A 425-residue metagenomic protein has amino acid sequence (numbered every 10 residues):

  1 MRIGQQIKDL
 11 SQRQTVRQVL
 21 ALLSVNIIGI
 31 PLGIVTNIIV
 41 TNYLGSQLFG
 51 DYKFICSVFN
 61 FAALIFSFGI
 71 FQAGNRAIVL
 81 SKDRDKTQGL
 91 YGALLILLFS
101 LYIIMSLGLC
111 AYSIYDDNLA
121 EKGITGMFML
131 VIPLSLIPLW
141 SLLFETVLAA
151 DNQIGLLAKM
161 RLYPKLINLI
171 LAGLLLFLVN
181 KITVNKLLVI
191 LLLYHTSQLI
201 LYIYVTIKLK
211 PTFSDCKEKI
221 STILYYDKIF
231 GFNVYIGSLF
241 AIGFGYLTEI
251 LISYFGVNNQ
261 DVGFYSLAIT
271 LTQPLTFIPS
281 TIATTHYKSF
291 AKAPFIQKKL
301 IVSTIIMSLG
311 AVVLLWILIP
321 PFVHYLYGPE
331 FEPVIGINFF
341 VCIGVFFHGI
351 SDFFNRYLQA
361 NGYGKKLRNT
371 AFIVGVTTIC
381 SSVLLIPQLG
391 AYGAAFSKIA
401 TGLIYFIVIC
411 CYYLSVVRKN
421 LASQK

Functional and structural regions predicted by a protein language model:
M1-T15, G155, I182-L191, Y202-G243 (+4 more regions): Interhelical loop/hinge segments that connect adjacent transmembrane helices in multipass membrane
S11-Q12, V16, S113-V131, N259-Q260 (+2 more regions): Interfacial segments at transmembrane-helix termini and the short loops linking adjacent helices
Q12-F71, L134, L169, F232-Y254 (+4 more regions): Signature of the first transmembrane helix
R17-G29, I55, N60, L64-S113 (+3 more regions): Membrane-water interface segments that mark the loop-to-transmembrane alpha-helix transition
Q18-G33, Y163-N168, V189-K210, S221-T284 (+1 more regions): Transmembrane helical elements of multi-pass membrane transporters/channels
I38, F66-D83, T272-F295, Y357-A360: Helix-loop junctions and terminal segments of transmembrane helices in multi-pass membrane transport/translocation
M129, A158-P211, I269, I373-T377 (+1 more regions): Hydrophobic alpha-helical transmembrane segments
I137-R161, A283-P294, F346-T370: Membrane-interface junctions at transmembrane-helix termini in multi-pass inner-membrane proteins
